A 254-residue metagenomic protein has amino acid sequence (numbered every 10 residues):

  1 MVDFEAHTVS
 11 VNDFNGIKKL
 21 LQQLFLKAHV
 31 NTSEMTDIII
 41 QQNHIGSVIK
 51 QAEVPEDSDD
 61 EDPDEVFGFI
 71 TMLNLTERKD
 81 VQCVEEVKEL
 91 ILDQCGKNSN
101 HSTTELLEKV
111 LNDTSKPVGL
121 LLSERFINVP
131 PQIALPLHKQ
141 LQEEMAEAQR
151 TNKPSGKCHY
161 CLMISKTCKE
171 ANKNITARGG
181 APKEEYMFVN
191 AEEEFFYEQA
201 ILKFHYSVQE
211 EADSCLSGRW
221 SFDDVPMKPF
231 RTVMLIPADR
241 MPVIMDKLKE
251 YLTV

Functional and structural regions predicted by a protein language model:
M1-V254: Intrinsically disordered, low-complexity, positively biased terminal segments
